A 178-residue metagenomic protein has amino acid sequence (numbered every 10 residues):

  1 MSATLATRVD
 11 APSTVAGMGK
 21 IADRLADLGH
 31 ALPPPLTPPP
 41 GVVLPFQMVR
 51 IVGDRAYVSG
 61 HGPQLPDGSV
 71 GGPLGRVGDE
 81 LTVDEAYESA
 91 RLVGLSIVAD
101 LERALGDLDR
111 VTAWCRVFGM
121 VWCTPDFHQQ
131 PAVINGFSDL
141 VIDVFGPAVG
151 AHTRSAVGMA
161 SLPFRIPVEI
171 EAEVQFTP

Functional and structural regions predicted by a protein language model:
S2-L95, A99-F118, C123-P178: N-terminal presequence-like segments and the immediate start of the first folded domain
